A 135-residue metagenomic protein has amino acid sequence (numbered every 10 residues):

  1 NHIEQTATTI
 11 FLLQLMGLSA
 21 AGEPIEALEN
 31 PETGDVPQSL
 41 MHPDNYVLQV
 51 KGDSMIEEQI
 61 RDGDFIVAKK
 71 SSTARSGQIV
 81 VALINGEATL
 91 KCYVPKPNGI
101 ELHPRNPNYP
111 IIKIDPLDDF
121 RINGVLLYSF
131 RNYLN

Functional and structural regions predicted by a protein language model:
N1-R61, A88, P95, G99 (+2 more regions): Short, positionally conserved secondary-structure boundary motifs
M55-E58, K70-T73, L117: Short, surface-exposed secondary-structure edge patches
G63-D64, Q78: Structural motif
V67-A68, V81: Hydrophobic beta-strand signal
A74-V81, T89-L90: Short, Lys/Arg- and Gly-enriched loop/turn segments at beta-strand edges
A82-L83, P110-L117: Short aromatic-glycine motifs in intrinsically disordered, low-complexity regions
T89-I111: PDZ-domain C-terminal substructure recognizer with occasional recognition of PDZ-binding tails
